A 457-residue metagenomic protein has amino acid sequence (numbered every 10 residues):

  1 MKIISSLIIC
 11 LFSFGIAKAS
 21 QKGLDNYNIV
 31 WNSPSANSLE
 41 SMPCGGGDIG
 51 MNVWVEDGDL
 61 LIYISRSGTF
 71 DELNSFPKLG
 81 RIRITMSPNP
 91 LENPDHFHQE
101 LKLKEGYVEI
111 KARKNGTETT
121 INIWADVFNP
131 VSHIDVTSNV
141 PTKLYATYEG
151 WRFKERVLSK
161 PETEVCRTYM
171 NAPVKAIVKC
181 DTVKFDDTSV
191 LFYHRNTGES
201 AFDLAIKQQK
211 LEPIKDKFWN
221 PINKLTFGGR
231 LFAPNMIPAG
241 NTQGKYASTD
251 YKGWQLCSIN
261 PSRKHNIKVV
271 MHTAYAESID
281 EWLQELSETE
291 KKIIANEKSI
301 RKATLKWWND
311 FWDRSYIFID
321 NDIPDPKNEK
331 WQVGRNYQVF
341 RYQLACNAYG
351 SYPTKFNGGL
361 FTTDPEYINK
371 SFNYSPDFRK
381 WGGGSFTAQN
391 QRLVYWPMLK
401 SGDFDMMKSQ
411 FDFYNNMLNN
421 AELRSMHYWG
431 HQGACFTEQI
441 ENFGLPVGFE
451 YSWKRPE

Functional and structural regions predicted by a protein language model:
M1-Q21: Bacterial Sec-dependent N-terminal signal peptides
S20-P456: Aromatic-residue-lined binding/catalytic grooves and analogous aromatic/hydrophobic interfacial grooves in multimeric
